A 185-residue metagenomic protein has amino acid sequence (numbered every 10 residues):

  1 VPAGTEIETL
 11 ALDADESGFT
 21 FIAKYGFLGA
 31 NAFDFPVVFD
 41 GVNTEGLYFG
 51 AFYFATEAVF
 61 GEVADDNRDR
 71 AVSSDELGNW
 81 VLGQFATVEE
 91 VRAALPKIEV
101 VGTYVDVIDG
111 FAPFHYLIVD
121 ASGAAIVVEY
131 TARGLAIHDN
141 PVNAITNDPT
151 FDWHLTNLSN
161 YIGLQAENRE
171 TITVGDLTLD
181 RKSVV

Functional and structural regions predicted by a protein language model:
V1-D66, G102: A contiguous strand-loop segment
Y53-A55, L95-K97, S122, A132: A mature extracytoplasmic/lumenal domain signature
N67-R68, V72-E99: Alpha/propeptide regions of enzymes that mature by internal proteolysis
R92, T103-G110: Surface-exposed patches in mature extracellular/periplasmic domains of secreted proteins
D109-R169: Extended amphipathic alpha-helical segments with heptad-repeat/coiled-coil character used for oligomerization, fusion
D180: Short basic (Lys/Arg) and small-residue
V184: Conserved small/polar residues in nucleotide/adenosyl-binding loops
